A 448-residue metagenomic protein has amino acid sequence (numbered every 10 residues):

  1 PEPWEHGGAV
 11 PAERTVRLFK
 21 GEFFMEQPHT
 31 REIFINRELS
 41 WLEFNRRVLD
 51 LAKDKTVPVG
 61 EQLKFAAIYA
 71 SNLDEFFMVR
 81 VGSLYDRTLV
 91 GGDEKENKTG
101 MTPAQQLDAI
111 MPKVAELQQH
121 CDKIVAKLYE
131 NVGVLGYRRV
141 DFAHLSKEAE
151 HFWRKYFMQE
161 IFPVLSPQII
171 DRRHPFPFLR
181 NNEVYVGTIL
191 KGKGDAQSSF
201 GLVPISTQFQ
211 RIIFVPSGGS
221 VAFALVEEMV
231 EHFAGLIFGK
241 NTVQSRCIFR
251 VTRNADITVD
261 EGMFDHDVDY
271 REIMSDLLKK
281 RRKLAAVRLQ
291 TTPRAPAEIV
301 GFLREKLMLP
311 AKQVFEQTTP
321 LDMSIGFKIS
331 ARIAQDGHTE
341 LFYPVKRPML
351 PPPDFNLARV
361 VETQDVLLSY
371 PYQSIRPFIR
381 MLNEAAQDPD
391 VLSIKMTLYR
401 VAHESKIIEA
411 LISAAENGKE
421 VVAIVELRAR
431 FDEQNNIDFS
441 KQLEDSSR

Functional and structural regions predicted by a protein language model:
P11: NAD(P)H-binding glycine-rich loop region in Rossmannoid oxidoreductase-like domains and their noncatalytic homologs
R14-R17: Basic polycationic patches enriched in arginine
K20-R448: N-terminal localization/anchoring segments of enzymes in phospholipid and broader phosphate metabolism
